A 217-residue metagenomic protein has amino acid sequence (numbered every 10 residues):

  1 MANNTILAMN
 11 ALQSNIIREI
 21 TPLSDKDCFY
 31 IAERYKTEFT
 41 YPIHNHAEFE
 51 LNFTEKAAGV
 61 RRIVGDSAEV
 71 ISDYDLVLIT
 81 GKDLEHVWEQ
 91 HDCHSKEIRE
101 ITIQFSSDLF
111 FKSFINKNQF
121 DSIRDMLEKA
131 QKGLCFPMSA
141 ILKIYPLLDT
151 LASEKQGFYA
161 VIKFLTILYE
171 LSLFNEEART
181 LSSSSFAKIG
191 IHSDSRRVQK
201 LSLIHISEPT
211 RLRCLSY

Functional and structural regions predicted by a protein language model:
M1-L78, D83-H86: Generic protein-terminus/edge-of-domain signal
N3-L12, R18-L23, T80-L147: A hydrophobic/aromatic-rich effector-binding and dimerization subdomain of bacterial HTH-type transcriptional regulators
E48, E97-R99, V161: A structure-centric signal for secondary-structure junctions around beta-strands
I63, W88-Q90, S216-Y217: Short glycine-/acidic-enriched loop or helix-start segments at secondary-structure transitions that form or flank
L134-S139, S153-L203: Short, Lys/Arg-enriched, Trp-marked, Pro/Gly-tolerant hinge/linker segments that flank
P146-D149, Q199: Positions in alpha-helical segments
I204-Y217: Single conserved hydrophobic/aromatic residue that forms the stacking wall/gate of nucleotide- or nucleobase-binding
